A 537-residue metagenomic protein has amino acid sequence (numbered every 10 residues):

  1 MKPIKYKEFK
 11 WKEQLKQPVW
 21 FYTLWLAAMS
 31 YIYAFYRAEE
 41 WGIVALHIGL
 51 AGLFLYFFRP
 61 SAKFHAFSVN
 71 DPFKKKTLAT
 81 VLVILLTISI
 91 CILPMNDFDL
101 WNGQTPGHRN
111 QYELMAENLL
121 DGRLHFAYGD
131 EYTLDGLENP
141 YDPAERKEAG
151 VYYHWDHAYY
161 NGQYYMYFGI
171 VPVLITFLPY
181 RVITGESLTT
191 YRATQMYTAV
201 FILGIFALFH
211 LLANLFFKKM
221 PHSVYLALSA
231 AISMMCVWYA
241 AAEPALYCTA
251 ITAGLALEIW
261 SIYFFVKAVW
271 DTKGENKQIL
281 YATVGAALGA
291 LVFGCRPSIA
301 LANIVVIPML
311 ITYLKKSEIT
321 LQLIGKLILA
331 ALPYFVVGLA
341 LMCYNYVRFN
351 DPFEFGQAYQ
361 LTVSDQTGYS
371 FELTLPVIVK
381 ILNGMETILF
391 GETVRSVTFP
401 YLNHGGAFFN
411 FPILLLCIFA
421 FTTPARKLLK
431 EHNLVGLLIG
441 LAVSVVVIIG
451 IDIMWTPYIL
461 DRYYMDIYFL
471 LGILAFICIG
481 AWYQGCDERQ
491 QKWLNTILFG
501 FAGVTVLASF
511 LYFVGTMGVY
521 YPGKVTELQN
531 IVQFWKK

Functional and structural regions predicted by a protein language model:
K2-L24, E39-G107, S223-L226, I279 (+4 more regions): Start-transfer (signal-anchor) and selected internal transmembrane alpha helices of multi-pass inner/ER membrane
W20, F206-C236, A256, K273-L280 (+2 more regions): Transmembrane-helix signature of polytopic, membrane-embedded enzymes that assemble or transfer cell-envelope glycans
D121-F168, A231-A242, T362-Q366, S370-F371 (+2 more regions): Interfacial juxtamembrane loops and adjacent helix segments that form the catalytic/substrate-binding surfaces
E186-K218, I259-F264: Transmembrane-helix motifs of polytopic, lipid-linked glycan transferases
A253-K273, G289, N303-V305, L470-L474: Specific aromatic-rich, kink-prone transmembrane helix
I259, L280-R296, N303-I304, P333-L339: Membrane-interface alpha helices of multi-pass inner-membrane proteins
L301-G338, A425-L428: Perimembrane helix-loop-helix junctions
P308, T393-V394, T398-F399, G405-V435 (+2 more regions): Hydrophobic, aromatic-rich transmembrane alpha-helices and their immediate juxtamembrane boundary segments
